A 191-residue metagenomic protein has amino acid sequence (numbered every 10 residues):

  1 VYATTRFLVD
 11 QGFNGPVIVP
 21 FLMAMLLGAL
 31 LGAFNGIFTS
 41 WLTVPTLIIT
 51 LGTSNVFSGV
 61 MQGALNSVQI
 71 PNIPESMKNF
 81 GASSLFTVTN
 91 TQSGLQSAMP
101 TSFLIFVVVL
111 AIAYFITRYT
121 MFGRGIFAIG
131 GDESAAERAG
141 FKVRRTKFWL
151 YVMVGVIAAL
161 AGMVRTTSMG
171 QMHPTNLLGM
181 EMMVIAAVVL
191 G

Functional and structural regions predicted by a protein language model:
V1-F34: Membrane-embedded helix boundary and interhelical linker motif in transport proteins
N14, W41-T43, Y119: Helix-loop interface residues and adjacent transmembrane-helix termini in multi-pass membrane transporters, primarily
I18, T46-T120, G125, T146-W149 (+1 more regions): Transmembrane helix-bundle core of multi-pass membrane transporters and related energy-transducing complexes
F21, M25, A29-A33, I37 (+4 more regions): Hydrophobic positions within alpha-helical transmembrane segments of bacterial inner-membrane proteins
F21-A29, G52, F103, V107 (+2 more regions): Residue-level signature of the transmembrane alpha-helical core of multi-pass small-molecule transporters
G32, Y151-V152, I157-A158, V164 (+1 more regions): Transmembrane alpha-helical segments in multi-pass inner-membrane proteins
